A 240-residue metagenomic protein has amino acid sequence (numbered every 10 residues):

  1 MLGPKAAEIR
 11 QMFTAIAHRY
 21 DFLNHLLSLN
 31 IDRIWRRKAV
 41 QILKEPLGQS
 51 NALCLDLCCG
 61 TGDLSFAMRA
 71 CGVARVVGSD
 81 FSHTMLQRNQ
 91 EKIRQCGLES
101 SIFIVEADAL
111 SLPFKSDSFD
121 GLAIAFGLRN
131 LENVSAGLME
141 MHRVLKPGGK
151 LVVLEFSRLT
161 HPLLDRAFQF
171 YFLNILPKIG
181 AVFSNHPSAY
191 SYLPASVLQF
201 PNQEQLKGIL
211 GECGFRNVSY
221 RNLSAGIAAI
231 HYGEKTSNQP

Functional and structural regions predicted by a protein language model:
M1-D21, F172, F183: N-terminal, positively charged/glycine-rich alpha-helical extensions of SAM-dependent methyltransferases
A7, C71, L154, R158-I209 (+2 more regions): C-terminal alpha-helical "lid/dimerization" subdomain adjacent to the S-adenosyl-L-methionine
Y20, L122-A123: Hydrophobic beta-strand segment of the Class I
N30-N51: Conserved alpha-helix/loop element of class I SAM-dependent methyltransferases that forms part of the SAM/SAH-binding
L53-S111: Class I SAM-dependent methyltransferase SAM/SAH-binding core
L110-G121: A short acidic, Gly/Pro-enriched loop at the edge of an enzyme's catalytic core that lines a small-molecule cofactor
S135-P147: A short glycine-rich, Lys/Arg-flanked "PGG" loop and its adjoining helix->strand segment in the class I
C213-P240: Core SAM-dependent methyltransferase catalytic element
